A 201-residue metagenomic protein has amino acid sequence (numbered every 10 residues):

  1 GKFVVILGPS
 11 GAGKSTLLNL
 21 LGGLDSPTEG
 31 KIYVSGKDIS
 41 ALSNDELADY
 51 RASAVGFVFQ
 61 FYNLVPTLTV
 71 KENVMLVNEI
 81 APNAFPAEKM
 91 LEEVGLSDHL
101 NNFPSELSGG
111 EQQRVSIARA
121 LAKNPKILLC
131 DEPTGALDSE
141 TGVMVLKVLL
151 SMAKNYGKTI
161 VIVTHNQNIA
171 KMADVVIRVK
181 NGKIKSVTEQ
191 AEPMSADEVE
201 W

Functional and structural regions predicted by a protein language model:
G1-V179: ABC family nucleotide-binding domain
K183-W201: Conserved beta-strand-loop-alpha-helix hinge in the C-terminal portion of ABC ATPase nucleotide-binding domains
